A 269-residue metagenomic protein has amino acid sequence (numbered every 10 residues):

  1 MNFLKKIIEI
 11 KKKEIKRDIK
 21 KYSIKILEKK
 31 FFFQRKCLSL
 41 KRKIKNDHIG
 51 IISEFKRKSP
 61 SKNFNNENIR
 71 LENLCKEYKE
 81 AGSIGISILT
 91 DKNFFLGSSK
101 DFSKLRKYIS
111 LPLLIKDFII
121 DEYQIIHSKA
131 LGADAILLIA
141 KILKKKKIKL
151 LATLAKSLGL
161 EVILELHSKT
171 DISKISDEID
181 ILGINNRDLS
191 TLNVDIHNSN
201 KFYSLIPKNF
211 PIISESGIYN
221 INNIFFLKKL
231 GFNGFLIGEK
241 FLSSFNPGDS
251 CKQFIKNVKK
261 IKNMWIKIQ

Functional and structural regions predicted by a protein language model:
N2-N66: An N-cap/entry alpha-helix motif that binds or orients negatively charged groups
I7, S53, Y78, I86 (+6 more regions): Conserved, mostly hydrophobic/aromatic
I10, K56-K58, D91, F118 (+5 more regions): Active-site beta-loop-alpha junctions enriched in small/polar residues
F55, S61-I163, K169-K174, S199-F202: N-terminal active-site wall of soluble small-molecule enzyme domains
I120-G132, S168-E178, S214-I237, D249: Catalytic cores of alpha/beta
A130-K147, I184-N193, L230-C251: Glycine-rich phosphate-binding active-site loops on the catalytic face of alpha/beta enzymes
I181-I237: Catalytic-face loop-and-helix region of soluble metabolic enzyme cores
K201-L205, K228, S243-Q269: C-terminal helical cap(s) of enzyme catalytic domains, especially alpha/beta-barrels
